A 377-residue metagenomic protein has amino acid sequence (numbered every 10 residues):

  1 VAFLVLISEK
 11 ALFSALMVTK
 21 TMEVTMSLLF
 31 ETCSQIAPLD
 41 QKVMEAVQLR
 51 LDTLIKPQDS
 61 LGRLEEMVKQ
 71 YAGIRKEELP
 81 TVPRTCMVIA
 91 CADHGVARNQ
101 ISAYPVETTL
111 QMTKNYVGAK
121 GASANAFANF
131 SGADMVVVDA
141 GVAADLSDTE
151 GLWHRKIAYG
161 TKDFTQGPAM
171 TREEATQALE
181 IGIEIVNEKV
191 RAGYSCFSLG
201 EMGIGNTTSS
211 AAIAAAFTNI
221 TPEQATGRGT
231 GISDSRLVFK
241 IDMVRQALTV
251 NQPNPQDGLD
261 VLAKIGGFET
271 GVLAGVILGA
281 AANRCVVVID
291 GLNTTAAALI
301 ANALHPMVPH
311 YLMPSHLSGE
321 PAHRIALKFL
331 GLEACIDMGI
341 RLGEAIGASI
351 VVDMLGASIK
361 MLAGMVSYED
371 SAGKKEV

Functional and structural regions predicted by a protein language model:
K10, K20-T21: Polybasic, lysine-rich low-complexity intrinsically disordered segments
L12-F13, G203: Generic low-complexity segments that are intrinsically disordered, proline-rich and/or Lys/Arg-biased
M17-V18, V352: Short, linear, compositionally biased motifs with a strong N-terminal bias
S27-V377: N-terminal loops that bind phosphate or other acidic moieties and the adjacent beta-alpha structural core
